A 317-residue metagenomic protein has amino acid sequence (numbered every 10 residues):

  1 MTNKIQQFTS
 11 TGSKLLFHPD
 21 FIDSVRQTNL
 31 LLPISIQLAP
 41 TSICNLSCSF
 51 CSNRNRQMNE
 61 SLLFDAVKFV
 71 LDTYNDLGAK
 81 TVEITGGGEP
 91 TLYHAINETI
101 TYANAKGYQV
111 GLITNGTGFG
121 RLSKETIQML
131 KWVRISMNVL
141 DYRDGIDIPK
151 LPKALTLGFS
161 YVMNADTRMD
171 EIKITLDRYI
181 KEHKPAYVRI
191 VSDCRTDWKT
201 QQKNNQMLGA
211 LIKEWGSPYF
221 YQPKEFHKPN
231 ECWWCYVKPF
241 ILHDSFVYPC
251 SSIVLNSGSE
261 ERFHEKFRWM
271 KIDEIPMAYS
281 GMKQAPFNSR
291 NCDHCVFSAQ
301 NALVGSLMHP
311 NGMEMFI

Functional and structural regions predicted by a protein language model:
M1, Q7-S10, A39, E60-D65 (+6 more regions): Radical SAM enzyme [4Fe-4S]-AdoMet core and its adjacent flexible, acidic and glycine-rich loops/tails across
T2-E125, M129-W132, Y142-G145, A302-M308 (+1 more regions): Conserved alpha-helical substructure of the radical SAM core
L31-P33, A154, R290-C292: Sequence-level motif detector for i,i+2 pairs with an aromatic at +2
P40, C44-N45, E89, F159 (+2 more regions): Generic structural signal for small/hydrophobic residues in well-ordered secondary structure, especially within
C44, C48-C51, C232-C235, C250 (+1 more regions): Short cysteine clusters
